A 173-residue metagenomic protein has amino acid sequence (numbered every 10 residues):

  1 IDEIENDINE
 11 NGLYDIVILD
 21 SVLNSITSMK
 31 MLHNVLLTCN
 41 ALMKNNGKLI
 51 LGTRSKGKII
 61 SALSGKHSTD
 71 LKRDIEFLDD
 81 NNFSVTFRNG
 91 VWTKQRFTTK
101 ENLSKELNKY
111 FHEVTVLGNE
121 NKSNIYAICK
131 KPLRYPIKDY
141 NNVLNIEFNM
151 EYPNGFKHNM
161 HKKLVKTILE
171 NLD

Functional and structural regions predicted by a protein language model:
I1-N9, K48-D173: Class I (Rossmann-like) S-adenosyl-L-methionine-dependent methyltransferase catalytic domain, capturing the SAM-binding
N9-E10, L42: Generic structural signal for beta-strand residues in well-ordered domains
Y14-D15: Local beta-strand N-terminus motif with an aromatic residue
I18-S21: A conserved beta-strand element that flanks and buttresses the S-adenosyl-L-methionine
N24-S28: A short His-aromatic
M31-K48: A short glycine-rich, Lys/Arg-flanked "PGG" loop and its adjoining helix->strand segment in the class I
